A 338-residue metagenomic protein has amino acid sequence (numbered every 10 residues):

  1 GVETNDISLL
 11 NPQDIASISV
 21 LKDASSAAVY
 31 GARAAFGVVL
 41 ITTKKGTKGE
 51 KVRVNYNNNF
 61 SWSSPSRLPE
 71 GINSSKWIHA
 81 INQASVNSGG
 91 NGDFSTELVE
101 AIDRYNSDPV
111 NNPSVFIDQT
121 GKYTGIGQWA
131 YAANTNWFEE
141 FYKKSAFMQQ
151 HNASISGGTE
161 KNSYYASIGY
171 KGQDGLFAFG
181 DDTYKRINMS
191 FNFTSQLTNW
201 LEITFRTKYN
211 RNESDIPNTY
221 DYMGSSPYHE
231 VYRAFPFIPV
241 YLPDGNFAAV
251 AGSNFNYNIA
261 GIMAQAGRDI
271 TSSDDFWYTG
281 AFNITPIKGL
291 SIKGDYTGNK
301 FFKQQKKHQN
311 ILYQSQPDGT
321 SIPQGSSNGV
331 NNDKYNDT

Functional and structural regions predicted by a protein language model:
V2-S26: Short acidic/polar hinge/loop motifs at secondary-structure boundaries that mediate gating or recognition
T4-D6, A24-V29, G46-G49, W62-P65: Short beta-strands and strand-coil junctions in structured, solvent-facing domains, enriched
Q13-I15, A34-V38, K51-R53, W277: Extracytoplasmic
I18-S19, V39-I41: Non-catalytic regulatory/gating segments with a bias toward low-complexity or hydrophobic composition
V39, V54, A153, M189-F191 (+1 more regions): Membrane-embedded beta-strands of outer-membrane beta-barrel proteins, especially the hydrophobic/small aromatic
K48-N134, K171, G175-D275, K293-D295 (+1 more regions): Surface-exposed loop/interface segments of Gram-negative outer-membrane beta-barrel transport/assembly proteins
M148, T159-E160, T194-W200, T285-I287: Outer-membrane beta-barrel channels and translocator barrels
